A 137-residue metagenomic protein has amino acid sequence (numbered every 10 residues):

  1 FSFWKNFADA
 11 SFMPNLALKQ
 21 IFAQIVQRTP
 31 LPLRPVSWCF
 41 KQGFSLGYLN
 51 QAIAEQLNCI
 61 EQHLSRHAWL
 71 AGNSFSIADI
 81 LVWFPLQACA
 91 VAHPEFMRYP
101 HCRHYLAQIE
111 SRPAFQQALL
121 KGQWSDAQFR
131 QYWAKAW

Functional and structural regions predicted by a protein language model:
F1: Mid-domain, small-residue-enriched loop/turn segments at the edges of structured enzyme/sensor domains
W4-S111: GST-like fold's C-terminal all-alpha helical module
K5, L119-G122: A general structural motif at alpha-helix termini
A114-Q116: Juxtamembrane membrane-interface segments at transmembrane alpha-helix termini
G122-W137: Acidic/histidine-enriched, glycine/proline-rich intrinsically disordered or flexible terminal extensions
